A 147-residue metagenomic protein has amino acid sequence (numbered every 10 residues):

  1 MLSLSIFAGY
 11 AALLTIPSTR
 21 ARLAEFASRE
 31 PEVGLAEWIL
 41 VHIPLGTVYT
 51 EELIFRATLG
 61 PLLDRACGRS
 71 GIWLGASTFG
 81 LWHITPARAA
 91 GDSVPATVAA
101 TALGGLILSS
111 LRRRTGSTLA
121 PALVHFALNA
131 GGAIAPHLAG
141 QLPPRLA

Functional and structural regions predicted by a protein language model:
M1-A12, R22-A36, L40, A66-G68: Interfacial transmembrane-helix boundary/kink motif in multi-pass membrane proteins
L2-I6, R20-A21, G46-I54: Charged, low-complexity, helix/coiled-coil-prone segments
F7-G9, L13, I84, S109: Hydrophobic alpha-helical segments of integral membrane proteins
A12-A21, T85-R88: Juxtamembrane "helix-exit" motif on the non-cytosolic side of transmembrane helices
G34-A147: Transmembrane helix-loop-helix hairpins at the membrane interface of multi-pass integral membrane proteins
